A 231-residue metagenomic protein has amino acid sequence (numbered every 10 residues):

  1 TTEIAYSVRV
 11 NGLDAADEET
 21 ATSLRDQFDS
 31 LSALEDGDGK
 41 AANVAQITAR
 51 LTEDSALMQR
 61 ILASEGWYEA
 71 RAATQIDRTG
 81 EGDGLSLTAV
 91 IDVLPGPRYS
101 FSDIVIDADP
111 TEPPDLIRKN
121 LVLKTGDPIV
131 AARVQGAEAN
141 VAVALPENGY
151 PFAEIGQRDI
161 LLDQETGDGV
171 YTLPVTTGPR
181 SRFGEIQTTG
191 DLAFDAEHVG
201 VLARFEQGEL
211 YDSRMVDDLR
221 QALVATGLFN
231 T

Functional and structural regions predicted by a protein language model:
T1-D26, A33-T231: Periplasmic polypeptide-binding modules associated with outer-membrane biogenesis and secretion
